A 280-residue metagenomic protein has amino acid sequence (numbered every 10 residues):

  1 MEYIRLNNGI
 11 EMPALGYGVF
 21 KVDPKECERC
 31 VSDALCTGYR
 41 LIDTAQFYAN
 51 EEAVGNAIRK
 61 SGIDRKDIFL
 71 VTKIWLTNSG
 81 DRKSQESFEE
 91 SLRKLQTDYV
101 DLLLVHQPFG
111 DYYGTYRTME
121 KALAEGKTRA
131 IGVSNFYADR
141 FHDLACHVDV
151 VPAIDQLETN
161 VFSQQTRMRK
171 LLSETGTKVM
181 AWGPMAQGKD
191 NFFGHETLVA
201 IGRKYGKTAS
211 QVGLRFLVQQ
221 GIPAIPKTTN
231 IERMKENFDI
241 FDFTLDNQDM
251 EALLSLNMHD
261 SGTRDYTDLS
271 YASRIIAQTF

Functional and structural regions predicted by a protein language model:
M1-I68, M185-A186, F280: N-terminal binding-site loop/beta-alpha segment at the start of enzyme catalytic domains that lines or forms
Y3, Q107-F280: Beta/alpha (TIM)-barrel catalytic core signal, keyed to glycine-rich beta->alpha loops juxtaposed to Asp/Glu that bind
N7, G55-R65, E89-Q96, K121-L123 (+2 more regions): Acidic (Asp/Glu)-rich catalytic clusters
V22-K25, A45-A53, T77-R82, P108-Y113 (+2 more regions): Acidic-and-aromatic substrate-binding clefts and catalytic sites of carbohydrate-active enzymes
D23-A34, G80-K94, F141: Short, acidic/polar
Y39, T97-V100, T128, P152: A structural motif
T77-Y116: Glycine/small-residue-rich loop that forms an oxyanion/phosphate-binding "nest" at active or ligand-binding sites
